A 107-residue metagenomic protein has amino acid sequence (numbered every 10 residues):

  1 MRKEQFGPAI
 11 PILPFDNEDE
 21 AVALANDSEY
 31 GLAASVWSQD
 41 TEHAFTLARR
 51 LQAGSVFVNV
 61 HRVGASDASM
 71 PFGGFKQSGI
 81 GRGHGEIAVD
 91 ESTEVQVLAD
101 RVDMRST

Functional and structural regions predicted by a protein language model:
M1-T107: Conserved C-terminal structural/oligomerization subdomain of aldehyde/semialdehyde dehydrogenase
